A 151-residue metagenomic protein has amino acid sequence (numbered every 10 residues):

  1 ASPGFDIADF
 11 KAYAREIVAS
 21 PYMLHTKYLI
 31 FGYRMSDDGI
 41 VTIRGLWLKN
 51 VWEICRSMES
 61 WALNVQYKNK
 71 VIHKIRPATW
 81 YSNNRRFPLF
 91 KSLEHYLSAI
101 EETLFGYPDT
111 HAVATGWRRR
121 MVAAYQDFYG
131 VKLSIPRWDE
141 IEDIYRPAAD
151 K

Functional and structural regions predicted by a protein language model:
S2-K151: Nucleic-acid endonuclease domains
